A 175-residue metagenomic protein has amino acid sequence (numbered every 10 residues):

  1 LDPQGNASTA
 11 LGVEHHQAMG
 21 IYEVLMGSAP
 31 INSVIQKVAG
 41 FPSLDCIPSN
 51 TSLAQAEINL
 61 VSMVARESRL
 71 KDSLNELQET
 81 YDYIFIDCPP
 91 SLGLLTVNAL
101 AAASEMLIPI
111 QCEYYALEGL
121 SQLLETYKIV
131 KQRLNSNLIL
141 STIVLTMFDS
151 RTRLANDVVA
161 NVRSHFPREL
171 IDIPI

Functional and structural regions predicted by a protein language model:
L1-I175: P-loop NTP-binding core
